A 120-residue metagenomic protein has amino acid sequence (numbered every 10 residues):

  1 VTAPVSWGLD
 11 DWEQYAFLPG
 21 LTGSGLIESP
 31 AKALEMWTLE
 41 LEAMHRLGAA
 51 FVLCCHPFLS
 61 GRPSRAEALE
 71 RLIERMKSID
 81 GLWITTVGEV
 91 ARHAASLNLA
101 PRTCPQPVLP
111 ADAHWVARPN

Functional and structural regions predicted by a protein language model:
V1-H45, R65-E67: Alpha-helical scaffold elements lining the catalytic groove of polysaccharide deacetylases
A31-N120: C-terminal domain-boundary segment and adjacent tail
